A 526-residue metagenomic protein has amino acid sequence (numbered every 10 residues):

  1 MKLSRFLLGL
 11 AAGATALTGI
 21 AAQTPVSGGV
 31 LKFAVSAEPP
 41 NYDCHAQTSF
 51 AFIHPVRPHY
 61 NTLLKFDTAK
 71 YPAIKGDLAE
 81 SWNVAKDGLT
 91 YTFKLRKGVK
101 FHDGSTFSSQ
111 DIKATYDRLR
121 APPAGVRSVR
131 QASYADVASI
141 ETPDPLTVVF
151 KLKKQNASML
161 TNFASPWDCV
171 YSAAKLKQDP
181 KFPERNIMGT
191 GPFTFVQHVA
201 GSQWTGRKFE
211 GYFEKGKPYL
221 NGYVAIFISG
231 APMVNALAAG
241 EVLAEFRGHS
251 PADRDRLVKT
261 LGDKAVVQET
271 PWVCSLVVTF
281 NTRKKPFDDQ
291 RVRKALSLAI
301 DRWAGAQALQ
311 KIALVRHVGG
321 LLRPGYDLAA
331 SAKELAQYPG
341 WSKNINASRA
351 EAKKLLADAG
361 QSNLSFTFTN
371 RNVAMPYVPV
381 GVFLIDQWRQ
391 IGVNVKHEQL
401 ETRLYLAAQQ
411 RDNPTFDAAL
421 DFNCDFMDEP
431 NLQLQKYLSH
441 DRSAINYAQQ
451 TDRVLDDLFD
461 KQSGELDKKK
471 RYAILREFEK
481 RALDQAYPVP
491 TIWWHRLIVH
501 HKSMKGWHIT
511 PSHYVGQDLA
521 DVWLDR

Functional and structural regions predicted by a protein language model:
K32, S108-T115, P145-K151, G191-P192 (+7 more regions): Alpha-helical secondary-structure segments
A34-K86, D117, N186-T190: N-terminal lobe/hinge region of extracytoplasmic solute-binding protein
A37-H54, L78-E80, S105, R130 (+4 more regions): A structural "hinge/loop" feature
F50-A51, V199, Q203, K208 (+4 more regions): Detector for C-terminal structural segments
D67-A69, A164-P218, G222, A231-P232 (+2 more regions): Gly/Pro-rich hinge or "lid" segments in bacterial periplasmic/extracellular proteins
E80-G125, P143, V149, A236-A239 (+2 more regions): Aromatic- and charge-enriched surface segment that lines or borders ligand/interaction sites
K94, S128-K175: Surface-exposed binding/hinge segments that line and control ligand-binding clefts or catalytic entry sites
E210-R256, I385, N394: Ligand-site clamp/hinge motif
